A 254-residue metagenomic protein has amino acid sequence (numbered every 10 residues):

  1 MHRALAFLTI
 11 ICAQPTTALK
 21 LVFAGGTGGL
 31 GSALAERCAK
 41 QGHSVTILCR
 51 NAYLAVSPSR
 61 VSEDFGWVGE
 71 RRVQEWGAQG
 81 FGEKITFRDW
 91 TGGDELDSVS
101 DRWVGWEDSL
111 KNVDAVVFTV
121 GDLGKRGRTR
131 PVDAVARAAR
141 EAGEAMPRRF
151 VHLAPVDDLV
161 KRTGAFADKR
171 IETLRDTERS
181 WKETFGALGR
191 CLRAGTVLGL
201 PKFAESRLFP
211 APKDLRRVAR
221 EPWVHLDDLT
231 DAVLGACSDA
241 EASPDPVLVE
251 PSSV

Functional and structural regions predicted by a protein language model:
M1-A18: N-terminal chloroplast transit peptides
L21-H43, C49: N-terminal Rossmann NAD(P)H-binding glycine-rich loop of SDR-like oxidoreductase domains
G25, V120, V151-P155, R193-G195 (+1 more regions): Active-site beta-alpha turn of Rossmann-fold NAD(P)-dependent dehydrogenases/reductases
S44-L48, A52, A115, R126-L174 (+2 more regions): Conserved Rossmann-fold NAD(P)-dependent oxidoreductase catalytic core, especially the SDR/UDP-sugar
S62-E141: NAD(P)H-binding glycine-rich loop region in Rossmannoid oxidoreductase-like domains and their noncatalytic homologs
P131, R216-S238: Substrate-positioning beta->alpha
R190-A211: Flexible, glycine-rich beta-alpha linker
L215-R220, P244-V254: Glycine-rich Rossmann NAD(P)(H)-binding loop
